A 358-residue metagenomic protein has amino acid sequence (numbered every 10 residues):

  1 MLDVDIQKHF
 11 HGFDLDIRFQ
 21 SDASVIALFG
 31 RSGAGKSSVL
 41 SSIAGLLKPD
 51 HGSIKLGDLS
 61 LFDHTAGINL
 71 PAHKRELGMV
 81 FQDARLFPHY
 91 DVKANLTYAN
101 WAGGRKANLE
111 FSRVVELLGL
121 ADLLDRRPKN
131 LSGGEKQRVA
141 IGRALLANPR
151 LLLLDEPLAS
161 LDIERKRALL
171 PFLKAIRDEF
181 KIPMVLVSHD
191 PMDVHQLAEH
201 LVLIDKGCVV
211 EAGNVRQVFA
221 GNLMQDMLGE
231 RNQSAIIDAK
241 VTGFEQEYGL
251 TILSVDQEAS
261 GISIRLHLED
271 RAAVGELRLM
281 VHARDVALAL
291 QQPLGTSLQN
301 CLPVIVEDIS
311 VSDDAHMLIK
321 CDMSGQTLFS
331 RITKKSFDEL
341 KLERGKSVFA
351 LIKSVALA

Functional and structural regions predicted by a protein language model:
L59-H64, K106-L123, K174-A175: Conserved ABC ATPase "signature" region
L61-G78, A102: ABC ATPase NBD coupling module
R127-L131, E135: Conserved ABC ATPase signature
L146-R150: A short, proline-enriched helix->beta-strand linker immediately N-terminal to the Walker B motif in ABC-type P-loop
L152-E156: Catalytic Walker B motif of ABC-type/P-loop ATPase nucleotide-binding domains
D178, S188-V255: Internal alpha/beta loop-helix hairpins
A259-S310, T327, R331-A358: Glycine/charge-rich catalytic "coupling/switch" loops of P-loop NTPases
